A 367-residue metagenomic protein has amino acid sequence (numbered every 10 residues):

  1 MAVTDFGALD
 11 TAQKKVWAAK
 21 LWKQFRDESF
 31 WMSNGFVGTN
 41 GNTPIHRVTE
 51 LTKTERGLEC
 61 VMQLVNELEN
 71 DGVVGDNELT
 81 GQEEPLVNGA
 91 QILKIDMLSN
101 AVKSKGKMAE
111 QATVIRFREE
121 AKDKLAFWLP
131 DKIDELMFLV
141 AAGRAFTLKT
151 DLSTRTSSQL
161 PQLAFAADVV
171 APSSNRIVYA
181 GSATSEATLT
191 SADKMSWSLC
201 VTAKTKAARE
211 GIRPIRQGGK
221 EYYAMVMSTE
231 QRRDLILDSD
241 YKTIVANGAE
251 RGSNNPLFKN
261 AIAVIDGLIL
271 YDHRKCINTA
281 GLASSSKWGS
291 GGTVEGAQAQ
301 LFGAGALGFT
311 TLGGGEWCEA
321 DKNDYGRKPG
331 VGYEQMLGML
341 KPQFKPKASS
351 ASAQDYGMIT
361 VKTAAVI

Functional and structural regions predicted by a protein language model:
A2-F36, P161-R213, Q217, Y222-V226 (+1 more regions): Sequence/fold signature of self-assembling virion shell proteins
G7-T52, R56-V65, F117, L136 (+1 more regions): N-terminal low-complexity, intrinsically disordered "leader/linker" segments enriched in small/polar and basic residues
G38-L98: Assembly/oligomerization interface modules of large self-assembling protein complexes
R47, A109-Q111, E316: Residue-level detector of alpha-helix boundaries and kinks
K53, L93, R116, S191-K194 (+1 more regions): Residue-level detector of secondary-structure boundary/capping sites
M62, G89-D168, I215-E230, Y325-Q335: Long, contiguous amphipathic alpha-helices that act as assembly "spine/axial" helices in icosahedral shell and virion
L68-N70, F138-S153, R274-T279, M339-K345: Short regulatory "switch" loops immediately downstream of catalytic or recognition motifs within protein catalytic
P85-G89, E119-E120, A126-L129, A249-S253 (+1 more regions): Glycine-rich loops and low-complexity Gly/Arg-rich segments that provide flexible linkers or classic glycine-based
